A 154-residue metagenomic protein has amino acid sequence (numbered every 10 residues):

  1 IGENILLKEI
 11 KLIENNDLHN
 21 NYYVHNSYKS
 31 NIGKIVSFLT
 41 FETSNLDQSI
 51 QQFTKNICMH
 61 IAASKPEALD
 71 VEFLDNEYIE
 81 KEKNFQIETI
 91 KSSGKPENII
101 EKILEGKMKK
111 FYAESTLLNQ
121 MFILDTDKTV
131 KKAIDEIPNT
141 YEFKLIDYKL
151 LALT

Functional and structural regions predicted by a protein language model:
I1-T154: N-terminal assembly/interaction segments in proteins that build large macromolecular machines
